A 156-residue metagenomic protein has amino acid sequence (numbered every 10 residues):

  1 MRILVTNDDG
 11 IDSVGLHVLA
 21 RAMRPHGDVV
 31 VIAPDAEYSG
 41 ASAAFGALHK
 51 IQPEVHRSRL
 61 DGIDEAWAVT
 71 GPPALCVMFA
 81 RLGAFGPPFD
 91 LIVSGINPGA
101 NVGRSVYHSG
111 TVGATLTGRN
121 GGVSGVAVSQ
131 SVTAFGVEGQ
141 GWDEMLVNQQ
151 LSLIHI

Functional and structural regions predicted by a protein language model:
I3, V14-G83, P87-P88: A cross-family phosphate/adenosyl-ligand binding-site feature
D9, E37, P72-P73, N97-A100: Short glycine-rich anion-binding loops that position phosphate/pyrophosphate groups of nucleotides and phosphorylated
A80-G86, L116-S124: Alpha-helix C-terminal capping segments
L91: Short, Asp-centered acidic motifs that coordinate Mg2+ and/or phosphate in catalytic or ligand-binding sites
A100-S109: Glycine/threonine-rich flexible loop motifs
R119-W142: Glycine-rich phosphate/pyrophosphate-binding loops and their adjacent beta-strand/loop elements at enzyme active sites
G141-S152: A structural-propensity feature for long, helix-poor, extended segments
I154-I156: Conserved small/polar residues in nucleotide/adenosyl-binding loops
